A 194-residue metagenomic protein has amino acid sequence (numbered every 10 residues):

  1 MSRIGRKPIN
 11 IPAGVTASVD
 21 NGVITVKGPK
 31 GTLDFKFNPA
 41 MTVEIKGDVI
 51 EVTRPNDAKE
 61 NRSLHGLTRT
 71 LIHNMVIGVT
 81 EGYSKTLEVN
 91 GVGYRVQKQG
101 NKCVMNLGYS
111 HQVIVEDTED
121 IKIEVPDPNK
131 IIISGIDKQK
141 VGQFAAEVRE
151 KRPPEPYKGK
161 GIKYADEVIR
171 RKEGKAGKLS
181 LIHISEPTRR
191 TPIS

Functional and structural regions predicted by a protein language model:
S2-A146, E150-L181: N-terminal intrinsically disordered, cationic/polar leader segments that include organellar targeting peptides
I182-S194: Single conserved hydrophobic/aromatic residue that forms the stacking wall/gate of nucleotide- or nucleobase-binding
